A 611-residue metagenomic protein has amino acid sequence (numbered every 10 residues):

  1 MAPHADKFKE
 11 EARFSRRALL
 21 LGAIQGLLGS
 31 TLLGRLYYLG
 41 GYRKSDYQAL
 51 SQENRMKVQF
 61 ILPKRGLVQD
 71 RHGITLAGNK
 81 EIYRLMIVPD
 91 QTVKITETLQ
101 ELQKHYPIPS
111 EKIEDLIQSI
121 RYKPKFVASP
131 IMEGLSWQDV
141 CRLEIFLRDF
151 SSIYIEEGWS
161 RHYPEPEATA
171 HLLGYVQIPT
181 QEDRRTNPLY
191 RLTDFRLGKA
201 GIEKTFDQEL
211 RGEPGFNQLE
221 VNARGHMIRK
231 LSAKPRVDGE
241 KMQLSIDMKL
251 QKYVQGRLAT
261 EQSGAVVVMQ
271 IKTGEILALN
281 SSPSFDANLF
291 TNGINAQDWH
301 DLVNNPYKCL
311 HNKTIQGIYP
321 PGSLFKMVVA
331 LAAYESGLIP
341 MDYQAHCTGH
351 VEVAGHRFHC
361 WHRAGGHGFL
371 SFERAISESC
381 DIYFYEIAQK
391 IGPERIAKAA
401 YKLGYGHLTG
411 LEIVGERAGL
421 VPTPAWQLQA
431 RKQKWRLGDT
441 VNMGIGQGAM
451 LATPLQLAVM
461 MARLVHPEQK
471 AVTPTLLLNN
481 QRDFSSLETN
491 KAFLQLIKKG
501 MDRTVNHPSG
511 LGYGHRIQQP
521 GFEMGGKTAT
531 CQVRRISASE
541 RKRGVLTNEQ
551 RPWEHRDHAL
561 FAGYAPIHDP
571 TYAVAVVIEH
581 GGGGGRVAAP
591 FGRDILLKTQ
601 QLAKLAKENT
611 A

Functional and structural regions predicted by a protein language model:
M1-R13, A23-S30: Secretory targeting signals
A5-F8, V221-A233, K272-L324, V328-I578 (+2 more regions): Beta-lactam-recognizing serine transpeptidase/beta-lactamase-like catalytic domain environment
R16-L20: N-terminal export leaders
L36-V58: Aromatic-capped interface at the extracytoplasmic side of an N-terminal signal-anchor transmembrane helix
R65-V68, S152, T260-M269: Short N-terminal helix-loop-first-beta-strand/juxtamembrane motif that initiates sensory/input modules
Q100-K104, Q118-G239, R535-R543, P552-H555 (+1 more regions): Small/polar-residue-rich segments within soluble enzyme cores
L197-N217, A265-D286: Carboxylate/His-rich catalytic cores and anion/metal-binding grooves
H226-G264: Conserved, well-ordered alpha-helix/loop/beta-strand core segments that scaffold catalytic motifs
